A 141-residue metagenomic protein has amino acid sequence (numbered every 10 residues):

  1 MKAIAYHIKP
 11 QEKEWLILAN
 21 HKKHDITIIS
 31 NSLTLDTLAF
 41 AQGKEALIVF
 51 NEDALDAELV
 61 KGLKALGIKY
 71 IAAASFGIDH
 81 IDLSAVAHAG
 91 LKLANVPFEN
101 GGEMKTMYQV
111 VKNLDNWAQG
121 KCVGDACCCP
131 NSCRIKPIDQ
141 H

Functional and structural regions predicted by a protein language model:
M1-K44, D125-H141: N-terminal glycine-/charge-rich "phosphate-binding" loop or analogous flexible N-terminal tail
A46-A118: Phosphate/diphosphate ligand-binding glycine-rich loop within oxidoreductases
C122: Flexible, glycine-/basic-rich loop-and-beta segments that form/coincide with the SAM-dependent methyltransferase
